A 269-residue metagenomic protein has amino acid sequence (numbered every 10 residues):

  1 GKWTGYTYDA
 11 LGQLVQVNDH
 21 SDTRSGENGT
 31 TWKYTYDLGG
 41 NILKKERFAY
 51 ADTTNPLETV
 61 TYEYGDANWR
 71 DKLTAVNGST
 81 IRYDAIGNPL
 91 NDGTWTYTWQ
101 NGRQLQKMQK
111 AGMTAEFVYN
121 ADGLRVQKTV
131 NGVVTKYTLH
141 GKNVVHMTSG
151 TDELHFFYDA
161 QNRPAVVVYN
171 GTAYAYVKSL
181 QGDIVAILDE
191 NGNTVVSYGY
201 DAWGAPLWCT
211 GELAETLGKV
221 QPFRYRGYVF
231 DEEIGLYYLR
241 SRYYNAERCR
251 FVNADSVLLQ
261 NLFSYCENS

Functional and structural regions predicted by a protein language model:
G1-Y6, A10, Q16-T23, K44-A51 (+9 more regions): Beta-turn initiation residues at beta-strand->coil junctions
T4-Q13, T31-N41, T54-K72, S79-N88 (+8 more regions): Aromatic-rich beta-strand edge motifs centered on tyrosine
R24-G29: Short glycine-/Asp-/Thr-/Trp-enriched loop segments that recur within the blades of beta-propeller repeat domains
V60-D66, N170-R240, E267: A motif-centric feature for acidic-aromatic and gly/ser/thr-rich catalytic loops and repeats
Y244, S256-V257: Conserved beta-strand-loop-alpha-helix junction that forms the acyl-donor binding cleft
V252-A254: A structural motif specific to WD40 beta-propellers
